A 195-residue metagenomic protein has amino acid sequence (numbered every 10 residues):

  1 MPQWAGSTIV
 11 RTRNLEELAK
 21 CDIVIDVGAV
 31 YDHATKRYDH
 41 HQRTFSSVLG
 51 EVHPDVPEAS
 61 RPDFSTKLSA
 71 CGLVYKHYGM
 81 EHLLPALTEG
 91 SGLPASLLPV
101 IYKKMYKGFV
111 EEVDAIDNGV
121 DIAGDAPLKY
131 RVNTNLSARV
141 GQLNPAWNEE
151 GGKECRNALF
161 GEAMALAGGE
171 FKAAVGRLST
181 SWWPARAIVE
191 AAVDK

Functional and structural regions predicted by a protein language model:
M1-E149, K153-A158: Replace "Mg2+/Mn2+-dependent" with "divalent metal-dependent
Q142-K195: Hydrophobic helix-and-loop "lid/oligomerization" segment in the mid-to-C-terminal part of catalytic domains
